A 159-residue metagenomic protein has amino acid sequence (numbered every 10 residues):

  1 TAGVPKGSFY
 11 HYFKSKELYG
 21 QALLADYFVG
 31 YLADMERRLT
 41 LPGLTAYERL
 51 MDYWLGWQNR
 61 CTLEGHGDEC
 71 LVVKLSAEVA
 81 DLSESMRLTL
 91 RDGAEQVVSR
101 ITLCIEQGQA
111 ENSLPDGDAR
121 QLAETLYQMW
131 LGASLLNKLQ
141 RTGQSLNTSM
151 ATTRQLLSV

Functional and structural regions predicted by a protein language model:
T1-A22: Helix-turn-helix
F9, Y19, L50, L90 (+4 more regions): Hydrophobic packing within well-folded, soluble alpha/beta domains
A22, D26, E36-D68, R120-L126: Hydrophobic alpha-helical connector segments
V29-L32, E36, E48-D52, E84-Q109: Amphipathic alpha-helical packing segments from all-alpha helical-bundle domains
L32, E36, Q58, T62 (+5 more regions): Short amphipathic alpha-helical interface segments enriched in basic and hydrophobic/aromatic residues, used as
R49, L63-S85: Amphipathic alpha-helical segments used for helix-helix packing
S85-Q96, Q109-Q155: Hydrophobic/aromatic-rich alpha-helical bundle segments in the mid-to-C-terminal region
